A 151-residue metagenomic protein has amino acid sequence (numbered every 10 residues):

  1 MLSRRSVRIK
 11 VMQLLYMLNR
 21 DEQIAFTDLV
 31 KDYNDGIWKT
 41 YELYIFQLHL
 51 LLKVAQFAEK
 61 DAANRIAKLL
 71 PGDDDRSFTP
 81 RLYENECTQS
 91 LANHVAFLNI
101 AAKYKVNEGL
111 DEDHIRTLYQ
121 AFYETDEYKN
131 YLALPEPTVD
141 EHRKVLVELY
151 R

Functional and structural regions predicted by a protein language model:
M1-R151: Class I Rossmann-like S-adenosyl-L-methionine
